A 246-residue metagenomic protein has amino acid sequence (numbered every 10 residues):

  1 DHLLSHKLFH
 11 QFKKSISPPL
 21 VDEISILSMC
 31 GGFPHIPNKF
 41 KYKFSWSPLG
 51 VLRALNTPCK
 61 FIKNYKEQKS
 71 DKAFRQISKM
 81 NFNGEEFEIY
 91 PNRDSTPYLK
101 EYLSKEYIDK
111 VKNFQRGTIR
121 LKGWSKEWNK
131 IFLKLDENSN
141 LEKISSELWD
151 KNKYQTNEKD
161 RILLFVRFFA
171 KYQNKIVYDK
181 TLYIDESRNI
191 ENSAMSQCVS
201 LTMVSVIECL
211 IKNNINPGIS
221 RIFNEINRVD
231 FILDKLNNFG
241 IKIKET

Functional and structural regions predicted by a protein language model:
D1-H6: Gly/Ser/Thr-rich loops at beta-strand to alpha-helix junctions that form or flank small-molecule/cofactor-binding
L8-Q11: Alpha-helical scaffold elements adjacent to nucleotide-binding pockets in ATP/GTP-utilizing enzyme cores
S15-T246: C-terminal catalytic/substrate-binding lobe primarily of soluble NAD(P)-dependent oxidoreductases
